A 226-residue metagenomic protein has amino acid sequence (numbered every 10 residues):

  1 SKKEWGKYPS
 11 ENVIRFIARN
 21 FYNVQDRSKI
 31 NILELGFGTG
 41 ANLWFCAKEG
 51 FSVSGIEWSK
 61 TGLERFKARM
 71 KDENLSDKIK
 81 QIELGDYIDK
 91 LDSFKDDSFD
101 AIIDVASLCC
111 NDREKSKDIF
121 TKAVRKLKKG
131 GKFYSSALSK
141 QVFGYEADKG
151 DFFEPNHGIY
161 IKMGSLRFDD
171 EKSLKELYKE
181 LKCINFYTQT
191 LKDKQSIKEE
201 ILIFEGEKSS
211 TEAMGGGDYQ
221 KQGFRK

Functional and structural regions predicted by a protein language model:
S1-I30, G38-D92, K115-D118, K132-K226: Class I (Rossmann-like) S-adenosyl-L-methionine-dependent methyltransferase catalytic domain, capturing the SAM-binding
W5, L108-N111, R125: Glycine-/small-residue-rich active-site loops that bind phosphorylated ligands and cofactors
E34: Class I SAM-dependent methyltransferase core
D92-I102: A short acidic, Gly/Pro-enriched loop at the edge of an enzyme's catalytic core that lines a small-molecule cofactor
D100-K115: A short SAM/SAH-binding and catalytic strip from SAM-dependent methyltransferases
K117-K129: A short glycine-rich, Lys/Arg-flanked "PGG" loop and its adjoining helix->strand segment in the class I
